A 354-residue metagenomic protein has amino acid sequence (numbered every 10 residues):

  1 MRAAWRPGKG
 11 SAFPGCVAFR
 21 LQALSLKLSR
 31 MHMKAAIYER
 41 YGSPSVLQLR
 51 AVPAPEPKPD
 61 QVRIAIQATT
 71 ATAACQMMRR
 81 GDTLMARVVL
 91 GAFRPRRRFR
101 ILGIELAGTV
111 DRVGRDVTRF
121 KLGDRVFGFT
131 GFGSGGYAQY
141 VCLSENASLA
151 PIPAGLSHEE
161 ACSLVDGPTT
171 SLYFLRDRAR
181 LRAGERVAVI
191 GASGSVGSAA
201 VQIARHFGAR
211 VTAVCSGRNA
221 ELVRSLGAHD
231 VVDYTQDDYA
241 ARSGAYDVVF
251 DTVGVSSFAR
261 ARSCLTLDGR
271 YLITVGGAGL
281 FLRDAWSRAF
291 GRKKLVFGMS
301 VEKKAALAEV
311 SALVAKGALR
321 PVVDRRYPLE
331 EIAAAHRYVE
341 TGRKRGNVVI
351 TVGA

Functional and structural regions predicted by a protein language model:
P53-T70, L84-G133: Glycine-rich beta-strand-centered segment in the early N-terminal region that forms part of a ligand/cofactor-binding
A161-D233: Mid-domain Rossmann-like dinucleotide-binding core that forms the NAD(H)/NADP(H) cofactor-binding site
A241-V248: A short acidic, Gly/Pro-enriched loop at the edge of an enzyme's catalytic core that lines a small-molecule cofactor
V253-L319, T351-A354: Glycine-rich phosphate-binding loop and adjacent beta-alpha segment of Rossmann(oid) nucleotide-cofactor-binding
A318-V322, H336-A354: C-terminal capping/lid region of NAD(P)-dependent oxidoreductase domains
